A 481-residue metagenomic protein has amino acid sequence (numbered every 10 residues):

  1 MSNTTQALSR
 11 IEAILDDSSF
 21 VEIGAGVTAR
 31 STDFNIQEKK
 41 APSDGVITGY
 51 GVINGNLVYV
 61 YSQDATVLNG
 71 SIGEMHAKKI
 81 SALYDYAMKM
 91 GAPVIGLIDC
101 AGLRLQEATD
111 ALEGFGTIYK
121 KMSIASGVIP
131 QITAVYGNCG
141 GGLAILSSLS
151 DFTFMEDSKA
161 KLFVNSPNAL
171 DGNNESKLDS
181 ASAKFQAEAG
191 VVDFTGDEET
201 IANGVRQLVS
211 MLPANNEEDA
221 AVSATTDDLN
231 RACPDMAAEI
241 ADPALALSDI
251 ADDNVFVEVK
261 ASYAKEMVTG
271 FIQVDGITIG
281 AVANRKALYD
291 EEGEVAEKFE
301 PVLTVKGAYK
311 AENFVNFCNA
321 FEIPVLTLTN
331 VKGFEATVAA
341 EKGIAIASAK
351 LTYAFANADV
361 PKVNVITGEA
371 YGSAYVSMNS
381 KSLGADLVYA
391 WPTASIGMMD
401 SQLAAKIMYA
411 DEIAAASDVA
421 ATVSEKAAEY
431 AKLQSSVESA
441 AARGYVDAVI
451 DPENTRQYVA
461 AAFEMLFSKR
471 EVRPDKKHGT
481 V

Functional and structural regions predicted by a protein language model:
M1-V481: Ligand-binding clefts of soluble mixed alpha/beta catalytic domains
